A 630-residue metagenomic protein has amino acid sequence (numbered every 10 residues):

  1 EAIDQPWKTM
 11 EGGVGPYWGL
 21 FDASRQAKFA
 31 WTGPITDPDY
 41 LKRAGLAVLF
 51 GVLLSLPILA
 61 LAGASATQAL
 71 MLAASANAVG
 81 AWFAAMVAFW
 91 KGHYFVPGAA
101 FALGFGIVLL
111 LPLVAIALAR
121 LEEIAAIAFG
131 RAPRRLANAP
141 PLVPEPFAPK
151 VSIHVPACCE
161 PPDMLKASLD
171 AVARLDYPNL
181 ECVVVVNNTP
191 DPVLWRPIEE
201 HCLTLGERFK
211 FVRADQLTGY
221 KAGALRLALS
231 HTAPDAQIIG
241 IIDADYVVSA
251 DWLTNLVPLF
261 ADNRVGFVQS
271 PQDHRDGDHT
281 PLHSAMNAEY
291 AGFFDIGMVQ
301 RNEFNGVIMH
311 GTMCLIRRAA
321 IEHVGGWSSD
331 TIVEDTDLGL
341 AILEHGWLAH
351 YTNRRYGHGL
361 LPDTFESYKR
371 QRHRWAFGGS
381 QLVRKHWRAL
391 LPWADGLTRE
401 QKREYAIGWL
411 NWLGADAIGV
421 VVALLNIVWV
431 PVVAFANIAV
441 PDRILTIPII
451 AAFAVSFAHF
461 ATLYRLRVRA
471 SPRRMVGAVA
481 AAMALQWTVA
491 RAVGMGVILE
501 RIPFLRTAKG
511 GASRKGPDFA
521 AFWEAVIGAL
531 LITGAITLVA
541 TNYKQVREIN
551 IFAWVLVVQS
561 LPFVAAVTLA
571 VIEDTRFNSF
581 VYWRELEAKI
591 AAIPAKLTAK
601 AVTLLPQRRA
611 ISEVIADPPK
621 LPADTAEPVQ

Functional and structural regions predicted by a protein language model:
E1-E145, Y405-G408, W412-V422, Q545-W583 (+1 more regions): N-terminal membrane-anchoring/stem segments of glycan-assembly enzymes
A60-S75, A81-A84, H93-P97, W412-P503 (+1 more regions): Membrane-embedded multi-pass helical conduit in multi-pass membrane proteins, especially envelope-biosynthetic
P149-S152, E181, D337: Cell-envelope/extracellular polymer assembly enzymes that use nucleotide-activated donors
L169-N179: Short, acidic, metal-binding catalytic loop of nucleotide-sugar glycosyltransferases
P178, V186-I198, D215-T218: A conserved acidic beta->alpha catalytic loop
C202-Q237, A250-I332, D337, L343-E344 (+3 more regions): Long helical/loop segments within the catalytic core of UDP-sugar-dependent glycosyltransferases, especially the large
I242-V247, D330: The conserved acidic donor/metal-binding loop of glycosyltransferases
P271, G346, H350-H358: Catalytic beta-strand/loop signature of glycosyltransferases that borders the donor
